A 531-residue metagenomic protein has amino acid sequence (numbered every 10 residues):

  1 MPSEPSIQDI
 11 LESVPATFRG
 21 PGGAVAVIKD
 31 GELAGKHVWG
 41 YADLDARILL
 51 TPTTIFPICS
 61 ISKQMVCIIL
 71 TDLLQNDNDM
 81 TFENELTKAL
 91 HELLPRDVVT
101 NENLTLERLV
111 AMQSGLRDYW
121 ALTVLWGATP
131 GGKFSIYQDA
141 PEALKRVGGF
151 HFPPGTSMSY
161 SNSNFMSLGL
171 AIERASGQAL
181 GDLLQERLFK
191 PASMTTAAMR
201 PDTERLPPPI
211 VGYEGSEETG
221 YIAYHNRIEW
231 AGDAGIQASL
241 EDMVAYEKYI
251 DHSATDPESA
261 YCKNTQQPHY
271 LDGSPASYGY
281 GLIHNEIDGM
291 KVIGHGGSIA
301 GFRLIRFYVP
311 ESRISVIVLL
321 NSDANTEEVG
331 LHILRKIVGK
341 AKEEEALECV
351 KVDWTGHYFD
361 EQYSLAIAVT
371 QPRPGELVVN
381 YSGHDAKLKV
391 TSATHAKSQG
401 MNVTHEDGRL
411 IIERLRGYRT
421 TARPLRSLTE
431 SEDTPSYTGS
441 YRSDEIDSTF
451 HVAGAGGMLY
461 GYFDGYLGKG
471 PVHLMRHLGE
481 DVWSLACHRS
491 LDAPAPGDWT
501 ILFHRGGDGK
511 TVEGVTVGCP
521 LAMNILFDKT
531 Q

Functional and structural regions predicted by a protein language model:
P2-I58, Q75-K88, E92, E142-G149: Short, conserved catalytic-motif segment at the N-terminal edge
P2-W39, T53, Q178, D182-Q185 (+1 more regions): Catalytic loop of the DD-peptidase/beta-lactamase superfamily, centered on the K-T-G motif and neighboring
E32-W39, D43, V99-P310: Short, surface-exposed loop or secondary-structure junction motifs that flank catalytic or metal-binding residues
V66: Active/ligand-binding-proximal structured segments within catalytic/core domains that scaffold catalytic residues
I69-T71, L184: Active-site-flanking alpha-helical
